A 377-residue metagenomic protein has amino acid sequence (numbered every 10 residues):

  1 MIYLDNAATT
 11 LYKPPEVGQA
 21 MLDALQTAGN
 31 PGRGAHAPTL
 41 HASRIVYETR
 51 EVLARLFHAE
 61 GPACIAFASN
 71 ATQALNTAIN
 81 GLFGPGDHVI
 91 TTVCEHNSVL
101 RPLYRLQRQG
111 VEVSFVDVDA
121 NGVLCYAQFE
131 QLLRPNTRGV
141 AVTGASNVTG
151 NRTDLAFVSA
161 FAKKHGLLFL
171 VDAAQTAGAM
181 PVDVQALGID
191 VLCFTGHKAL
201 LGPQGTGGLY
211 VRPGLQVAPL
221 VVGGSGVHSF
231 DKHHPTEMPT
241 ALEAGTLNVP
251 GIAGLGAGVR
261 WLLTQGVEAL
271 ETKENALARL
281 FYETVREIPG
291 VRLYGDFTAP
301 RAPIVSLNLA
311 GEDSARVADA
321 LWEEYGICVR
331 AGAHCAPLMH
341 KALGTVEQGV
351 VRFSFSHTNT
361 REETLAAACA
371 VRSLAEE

Functional and structural regions predicted by a protein language model:
M1-E377: Pyridoxal 5′-phosphate
